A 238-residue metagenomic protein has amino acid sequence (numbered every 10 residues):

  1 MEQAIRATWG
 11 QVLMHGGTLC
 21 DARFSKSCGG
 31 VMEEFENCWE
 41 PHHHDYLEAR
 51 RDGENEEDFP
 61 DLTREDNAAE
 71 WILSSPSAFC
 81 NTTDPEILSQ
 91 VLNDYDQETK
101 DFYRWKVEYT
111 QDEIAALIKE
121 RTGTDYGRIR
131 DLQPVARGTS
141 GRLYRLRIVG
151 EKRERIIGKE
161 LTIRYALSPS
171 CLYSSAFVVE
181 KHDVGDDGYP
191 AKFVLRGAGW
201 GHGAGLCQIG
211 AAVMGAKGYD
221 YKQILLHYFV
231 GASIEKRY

Functional and structural regions predicted by a protein language model:
M1-Y238: Conserved, single-site charged/polar hotspot
